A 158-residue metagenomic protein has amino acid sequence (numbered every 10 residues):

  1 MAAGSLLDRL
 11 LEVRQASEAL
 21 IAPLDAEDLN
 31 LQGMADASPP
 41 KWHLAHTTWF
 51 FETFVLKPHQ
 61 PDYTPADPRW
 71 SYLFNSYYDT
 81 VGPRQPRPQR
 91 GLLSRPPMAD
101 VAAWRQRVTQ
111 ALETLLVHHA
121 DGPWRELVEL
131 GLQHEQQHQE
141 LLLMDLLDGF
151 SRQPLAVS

Functional and structural regions predicted by a protein language model:
M1-L29: N-terminal regions that are enriched for targeting/export leaders and immediately downstream pro/stem segments
A2-L6, S94-A99, R125-V128: Active-site rim elements
L7, E27-P83, V117-S158: Short, contiguous alpha-helical
E18, A22, Q110-E113, L147: Amphipathic, well-packed alpha-helical segments that form the structural scaffold of globular domains
D25, P39, S94-M98: Helix N-cap and loop-to-helix transition residues
P83-D100: Short His/Asp/Glu-rich catalytic/ion-coordination signatures at enzyme active sites or charged loops
A99-A120: Mature extracytoplasmic enzyme cores
